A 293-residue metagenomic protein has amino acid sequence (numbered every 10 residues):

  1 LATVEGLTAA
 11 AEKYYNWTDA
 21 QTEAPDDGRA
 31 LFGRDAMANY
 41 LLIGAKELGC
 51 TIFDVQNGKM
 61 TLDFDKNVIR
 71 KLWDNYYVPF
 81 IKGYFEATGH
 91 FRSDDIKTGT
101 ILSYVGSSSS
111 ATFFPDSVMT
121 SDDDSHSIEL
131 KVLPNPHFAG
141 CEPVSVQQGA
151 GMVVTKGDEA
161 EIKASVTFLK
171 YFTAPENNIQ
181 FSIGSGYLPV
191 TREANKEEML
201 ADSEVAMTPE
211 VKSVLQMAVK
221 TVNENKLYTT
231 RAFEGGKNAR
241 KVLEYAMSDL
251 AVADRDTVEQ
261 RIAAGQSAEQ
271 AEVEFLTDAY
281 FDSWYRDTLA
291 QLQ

Functional and structural regions predicted by a protein language model:
A2-T61: Extracytoplasmic/periplasmic solute-binding protein
A2-T8, F85-T98: Short helix-initiation/N-cap motifs at beta->coil->alpha
T8-Y15, V55-G89, N135: Glycine-centered hinge/linker elements that transmit conformational signals in sensory and ligand-binding systems
I81-K82, S121-A194, K226: Extracytoplasmic/periplasmic substrate-recognition and gating elements
T98-S110: Alpha-to-beta junction loops
S108-H126: A ligand-binding cleft/hinge motif common to bilobed small-molecule-binding domains
E193-K226: An extracytoplasmic/periplasmic, membrane-proximal ligand-sensing/linker region
V219-Q293: Conserved C-terminal helix/tail region of periplasmic/extracytoplasmic solute-binding proteins
